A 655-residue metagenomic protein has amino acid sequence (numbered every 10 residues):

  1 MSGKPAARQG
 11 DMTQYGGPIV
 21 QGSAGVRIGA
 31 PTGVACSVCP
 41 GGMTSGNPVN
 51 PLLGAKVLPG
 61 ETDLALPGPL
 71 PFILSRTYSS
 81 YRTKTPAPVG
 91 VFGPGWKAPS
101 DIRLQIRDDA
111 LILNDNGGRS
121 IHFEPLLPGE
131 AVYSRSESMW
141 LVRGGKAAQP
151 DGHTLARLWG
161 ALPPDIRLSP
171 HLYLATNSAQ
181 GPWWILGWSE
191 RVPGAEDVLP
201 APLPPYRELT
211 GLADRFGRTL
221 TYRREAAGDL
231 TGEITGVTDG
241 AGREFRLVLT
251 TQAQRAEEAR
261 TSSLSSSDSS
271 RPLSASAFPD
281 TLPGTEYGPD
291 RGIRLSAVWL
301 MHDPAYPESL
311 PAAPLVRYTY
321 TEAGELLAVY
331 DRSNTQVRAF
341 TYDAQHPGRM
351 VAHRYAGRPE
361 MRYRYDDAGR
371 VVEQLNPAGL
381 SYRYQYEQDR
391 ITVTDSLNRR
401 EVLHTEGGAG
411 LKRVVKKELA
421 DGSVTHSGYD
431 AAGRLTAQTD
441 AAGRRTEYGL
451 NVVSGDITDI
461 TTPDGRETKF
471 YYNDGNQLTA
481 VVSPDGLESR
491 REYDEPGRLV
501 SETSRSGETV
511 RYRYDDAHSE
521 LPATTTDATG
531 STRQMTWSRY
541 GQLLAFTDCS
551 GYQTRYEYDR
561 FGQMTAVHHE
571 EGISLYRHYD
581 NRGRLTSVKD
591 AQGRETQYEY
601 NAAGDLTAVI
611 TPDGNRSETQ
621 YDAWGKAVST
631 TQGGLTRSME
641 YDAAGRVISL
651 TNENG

Functional and structural regions predicted by a protein language model:
M1-V49, Y306, A313-Y318, R338 (+1 more regions): Intrinsically disordered, low-complexity proline/glycine-rich segments
A24, T62, W184: Hydrophobic/aromatic beta-strand elements that line small-molecule binding cavities or substrate pockets in beta-rich
A30-T83: Intrinsically disordered, low-complexity segments enriched in small residues
G46-N47, D101-L104: Segments forming oxygen-rich coordination pockets for charged ligands
K56, T62-P69, R103-L104, I112-N114 (+2 more regions): A general structural signal for short secondary-structure junctions and capping/turn motifs
Y81-D101, D108: Acidic, aromatic-enriched beta-alpha/helix-loop junctions
F92-P94, D109-G655: Extended charged/polar low-complexity repeat regions
